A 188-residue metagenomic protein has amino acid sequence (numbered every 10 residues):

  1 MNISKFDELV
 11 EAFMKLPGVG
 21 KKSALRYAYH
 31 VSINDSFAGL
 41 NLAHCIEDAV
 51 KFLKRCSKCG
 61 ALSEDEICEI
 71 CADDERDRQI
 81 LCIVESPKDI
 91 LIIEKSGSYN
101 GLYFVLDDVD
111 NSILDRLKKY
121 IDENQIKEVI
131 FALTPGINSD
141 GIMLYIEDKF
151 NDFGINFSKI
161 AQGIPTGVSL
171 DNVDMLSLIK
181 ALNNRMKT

Functional and structural regions predicted by a protein language model:
M1-P17: Extended, structured, electrostatic nucleic-acid-contact surfaces
A24, D73-T134: Extended interfacial segments that mediate partner engagement and assembly in macromolecular machines
L25-S57: Short, charged low-complexity linear segments at domain edges
L53, D65, I80: Residues immediately within or flanking Cys/His clusters that coordinate Zn2+ in small zinc-binding modules
C56-C59, C68-C71: Short cysteine-rich clusters marking metal-coordination/redox-active sites
L62-D65, D74: Cys/His-rich metal-chelating microdomains
K118-T188: Long C-terminal interaction/binding lobes of large macromolecular proteins
